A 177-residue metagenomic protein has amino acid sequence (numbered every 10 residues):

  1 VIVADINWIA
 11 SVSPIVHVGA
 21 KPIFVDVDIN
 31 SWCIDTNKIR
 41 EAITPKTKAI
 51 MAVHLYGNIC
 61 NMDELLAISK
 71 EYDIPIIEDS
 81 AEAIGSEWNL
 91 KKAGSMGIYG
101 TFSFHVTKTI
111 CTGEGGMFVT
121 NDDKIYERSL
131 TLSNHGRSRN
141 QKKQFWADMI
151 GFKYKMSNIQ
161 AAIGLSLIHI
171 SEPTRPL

Functional and structural regions predicted by a protein language model:
V1-V3, I15, F104, G116 (+1 more regions): Hydrophobic alpha-helical segments that mediate membrane insertion or helix-helix packing
I2-S80, E87: PLP-dependent aminotransferase-like
I6, A20, V27, A81-E82 (+3 more regions): Histidine-centered beta-alpha loop that forms part of the nucleotide-sugar donor binding/catalytic region in diverse
P45, G94-S95, Y154: Structured loop/turn residues at beta-strand edges in well-structured enzyme cores
E78-T112, Q141-D148: Conserved active-site segment immediately N-terminal to the catalytic lysine that forms the internal aldimine
S95-R137, N158: Active-site PLP attachment segment
V119, M149-S166: PLP-dependent aminotransferase class I/II
I168-L177: Single conserved hydrophobic/aromatic residue that forms the stacking wall/gate of nucleotide- or nucleobase-binding
